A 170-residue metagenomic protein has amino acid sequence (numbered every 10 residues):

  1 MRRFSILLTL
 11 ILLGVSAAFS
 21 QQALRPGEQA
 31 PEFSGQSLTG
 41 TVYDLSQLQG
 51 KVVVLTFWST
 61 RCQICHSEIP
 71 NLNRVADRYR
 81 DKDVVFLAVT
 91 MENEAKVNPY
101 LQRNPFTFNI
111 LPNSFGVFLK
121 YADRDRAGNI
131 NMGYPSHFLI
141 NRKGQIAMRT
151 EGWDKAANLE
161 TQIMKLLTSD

Functional and structural regions predicted by a protein language model:
M1-I6: Bacterial N-terminal signal peptides that target proteins for export
L7-S16: Bacterial N-terminal signal peptides
F19-L45: N-terminal "domain-start" segment that seeds a small globular fold
D44-Q63: Short active-site neighborhood of thiol/selenol oxidoreductases, capturing the structured segment around
V54-L55, F86, H137: Hydrophobic beta-strand anchors of alpha/beta hydrolase catalytic cores
H66-F106, V117-R124: Structural microenvironment flanking redox-active thiols in thiol-disulfide oxidoreductases
R103-F106, N113-M164: Thiol/disulfide oxidoreductase modules built on the thioredoxin-like
